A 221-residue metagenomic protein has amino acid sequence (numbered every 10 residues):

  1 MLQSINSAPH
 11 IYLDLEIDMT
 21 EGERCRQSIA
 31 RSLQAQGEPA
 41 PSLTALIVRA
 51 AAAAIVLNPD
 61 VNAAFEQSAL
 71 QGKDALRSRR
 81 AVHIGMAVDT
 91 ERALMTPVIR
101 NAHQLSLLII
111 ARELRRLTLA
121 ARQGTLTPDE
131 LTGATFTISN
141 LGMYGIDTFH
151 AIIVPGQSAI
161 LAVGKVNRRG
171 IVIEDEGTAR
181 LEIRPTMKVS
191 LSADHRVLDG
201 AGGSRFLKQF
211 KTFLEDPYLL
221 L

Functional and structural regions predicted by a protein language model:
M1-L221: C-terminal catalytic/motor cores of large multi-domain enzyme assemblies
